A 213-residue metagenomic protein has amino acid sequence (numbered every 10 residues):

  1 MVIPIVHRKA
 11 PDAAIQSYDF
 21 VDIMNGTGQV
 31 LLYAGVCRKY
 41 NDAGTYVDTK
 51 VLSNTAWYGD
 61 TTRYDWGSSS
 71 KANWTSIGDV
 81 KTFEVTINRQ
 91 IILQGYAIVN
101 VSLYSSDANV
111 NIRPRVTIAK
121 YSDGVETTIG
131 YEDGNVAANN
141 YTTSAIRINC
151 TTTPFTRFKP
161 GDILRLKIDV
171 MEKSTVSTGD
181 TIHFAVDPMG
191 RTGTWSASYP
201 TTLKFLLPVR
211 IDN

Functional and structural regions predicted by a protein language model:
V2-S106, I163-R165, D169-N213: Proprotein-processing/basic-patch segments
N111-S177: Aromatic- and Gly/Pro-enriched, solvent-exposed loop/edge beta-strand patches characteristic of beta-rich domains
